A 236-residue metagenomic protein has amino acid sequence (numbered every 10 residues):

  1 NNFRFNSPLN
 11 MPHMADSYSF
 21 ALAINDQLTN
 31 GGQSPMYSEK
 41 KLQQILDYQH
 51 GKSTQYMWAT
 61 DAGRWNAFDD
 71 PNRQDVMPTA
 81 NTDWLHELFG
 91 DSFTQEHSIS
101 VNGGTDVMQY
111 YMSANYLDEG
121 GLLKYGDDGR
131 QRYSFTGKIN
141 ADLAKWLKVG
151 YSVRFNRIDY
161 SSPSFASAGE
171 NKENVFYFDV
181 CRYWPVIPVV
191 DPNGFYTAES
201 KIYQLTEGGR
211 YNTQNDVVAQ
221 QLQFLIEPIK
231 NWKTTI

Functional and structural regions predicted by a protein language model:
N1-A80, L117, G121-A219, L225 (+1 more regions): Surface-exposed loop/interface segments of Gram-negative outer-membrane beta-barrel transport/assembly proteins
W84-H86: Surface-exposed cleft-lining segments at the edges of enzyme active sites
L88-D91: Short Gly/Pro-enriched turn/cap motifs at secondary-structure boundaries
T94, T105-D106, D142-W146, E227-I229: Outer-membrane beta-barrel channels and translocator barrels
I99-S100: A broad "non-catalytic interaction surface" signal
G103-V107, Y116: A generic beta-sheet turn/junction motif
K230-T234: Outer-membrane beta-barrel proteins and related beta-barrel translocases across Gram-negative bacteria
